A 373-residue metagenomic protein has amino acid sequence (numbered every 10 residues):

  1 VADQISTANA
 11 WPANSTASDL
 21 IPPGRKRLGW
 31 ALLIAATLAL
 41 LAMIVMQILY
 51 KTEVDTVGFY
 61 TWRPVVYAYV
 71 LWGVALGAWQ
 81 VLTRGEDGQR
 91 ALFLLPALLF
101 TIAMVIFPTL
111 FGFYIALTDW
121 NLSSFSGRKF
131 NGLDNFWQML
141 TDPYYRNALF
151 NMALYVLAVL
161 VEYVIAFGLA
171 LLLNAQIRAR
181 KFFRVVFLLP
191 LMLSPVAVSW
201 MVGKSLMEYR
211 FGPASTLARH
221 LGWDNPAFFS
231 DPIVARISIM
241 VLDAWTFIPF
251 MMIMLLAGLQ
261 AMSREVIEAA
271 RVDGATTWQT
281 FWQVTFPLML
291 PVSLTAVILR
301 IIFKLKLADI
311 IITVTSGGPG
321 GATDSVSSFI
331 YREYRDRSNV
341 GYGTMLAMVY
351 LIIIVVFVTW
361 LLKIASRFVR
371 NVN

Functional and structural regions predicted by a protein language model:
V1-F93, R178-R180, L362-N373: Transmembrane alpha-helical segments of polytopic membrane transport and secretion proteins
M43-W62, E86-N373: A structural signal for multi-pass alpha-helical bundles of membrane permease subunits that mediate small-molecule
